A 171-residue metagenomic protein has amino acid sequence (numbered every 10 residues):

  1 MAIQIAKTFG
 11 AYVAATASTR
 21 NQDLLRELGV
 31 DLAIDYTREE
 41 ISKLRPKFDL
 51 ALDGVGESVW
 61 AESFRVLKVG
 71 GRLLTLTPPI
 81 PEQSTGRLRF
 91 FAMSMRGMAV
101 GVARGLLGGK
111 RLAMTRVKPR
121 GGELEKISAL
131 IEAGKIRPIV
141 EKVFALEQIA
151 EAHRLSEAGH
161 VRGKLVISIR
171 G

Functional and structural regions predicted by a protein language model:
M1-G171: Terminal helix/beta-alpha structural elements that buttress the NAD(P)+-binding lobe
